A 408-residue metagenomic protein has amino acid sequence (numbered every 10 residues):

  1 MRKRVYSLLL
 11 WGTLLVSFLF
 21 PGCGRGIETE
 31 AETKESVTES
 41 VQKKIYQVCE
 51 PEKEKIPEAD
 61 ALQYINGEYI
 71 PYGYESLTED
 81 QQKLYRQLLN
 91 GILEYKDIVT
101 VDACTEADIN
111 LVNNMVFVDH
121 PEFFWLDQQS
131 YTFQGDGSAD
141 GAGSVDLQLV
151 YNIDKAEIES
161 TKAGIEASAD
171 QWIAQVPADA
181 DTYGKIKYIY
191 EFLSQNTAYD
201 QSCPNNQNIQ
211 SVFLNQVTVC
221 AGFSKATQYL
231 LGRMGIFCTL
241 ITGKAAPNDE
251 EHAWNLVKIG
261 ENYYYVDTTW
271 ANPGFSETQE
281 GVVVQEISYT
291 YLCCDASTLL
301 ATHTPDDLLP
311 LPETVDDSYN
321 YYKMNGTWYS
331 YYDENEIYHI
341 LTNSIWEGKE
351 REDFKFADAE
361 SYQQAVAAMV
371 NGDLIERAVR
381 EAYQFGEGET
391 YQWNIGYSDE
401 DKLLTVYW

Functional and structural regions predicted by a protein language model:
M1-L9: Bacterial N-terminal signal peptides that target proteins for export
L19-G22: C-terminal motif of bacterial Sec signal peptides marking the signal peptidase cleavage site
G24-A178, T298-W408: N-terminal accessory/pre-domain segments preceding catalytic cores
A156, P204-F213, T218, G222-Y229: Conserved active-site-adjacent core of cysteine acyl-enzyme catalytic domains
E157-V212: Secondary-structure boundary elements
G222-S297: Hydrophobic/aromatic-rich core segments of domains that either
